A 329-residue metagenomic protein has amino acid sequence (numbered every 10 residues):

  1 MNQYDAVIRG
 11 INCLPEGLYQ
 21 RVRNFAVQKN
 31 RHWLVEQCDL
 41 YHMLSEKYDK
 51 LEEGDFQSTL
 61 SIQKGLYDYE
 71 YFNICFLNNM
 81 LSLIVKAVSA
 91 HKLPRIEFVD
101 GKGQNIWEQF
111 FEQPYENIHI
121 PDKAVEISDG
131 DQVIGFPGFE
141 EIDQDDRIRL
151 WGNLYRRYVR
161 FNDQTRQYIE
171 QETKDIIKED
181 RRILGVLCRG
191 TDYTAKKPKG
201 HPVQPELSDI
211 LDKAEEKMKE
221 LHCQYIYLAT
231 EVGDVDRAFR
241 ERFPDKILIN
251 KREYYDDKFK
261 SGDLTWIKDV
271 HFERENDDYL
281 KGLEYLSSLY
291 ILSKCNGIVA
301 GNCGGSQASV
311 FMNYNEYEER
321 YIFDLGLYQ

Functional and structural regions predicted by a protein language model:
I8, N12, E16-S58, V99-C223: Secretory-pathway luminal glycosyltransferase catalytic domains
Q57-K64, F76, L83-I127, G297 (+3 more regions): PAPS-dependent sulfotransferase catalytic core
D68-N78: A short, glycine/small-residue-rich beta-strand->loop->alpha-helix junction that serves as a flexible
F72, L81, L283-Y328: A donor-sugar binding/catalytic signature common to diverse glycosyltransferases and related nucleotide-sugar
F76, I96-V99, L187-C188, L228-V232 (+1 more regions): Short His-Asn-centered micro-motif
K102-W107, T194, V232-A238, Q329: Short, charged/polar "capping" segments at the starts of alpha-helices and the immediately preceding loops
L187-Y193, L221-N276: Catalytic donor nucleotide-activated moiety binding site of glycosyltransferases and closely related
V203-E206, R274-Y279: Short, flexible loop segments at the rims of nucleotide/cofactor-binding pockets, characterized by
